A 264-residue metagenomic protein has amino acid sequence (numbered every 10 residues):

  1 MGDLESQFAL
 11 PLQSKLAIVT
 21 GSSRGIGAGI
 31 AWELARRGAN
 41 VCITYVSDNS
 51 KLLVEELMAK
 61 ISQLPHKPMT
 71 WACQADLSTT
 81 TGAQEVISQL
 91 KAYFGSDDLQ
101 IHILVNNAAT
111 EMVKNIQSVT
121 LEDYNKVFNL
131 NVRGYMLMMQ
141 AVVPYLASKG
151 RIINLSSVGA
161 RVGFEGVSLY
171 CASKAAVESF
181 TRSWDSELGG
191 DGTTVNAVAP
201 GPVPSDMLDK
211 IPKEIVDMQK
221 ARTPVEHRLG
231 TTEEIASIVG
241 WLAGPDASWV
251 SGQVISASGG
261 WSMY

Functional and structural regions predicted by a protein language model:
G2-F8, V162, R222, G240 (+1 more regions): Short C-terminal tail/terminal secondary-structure segment of NAD(P)H-dependent dehydrogenase/reductase domains
L16, S23-G25: Conserved glycine-rich cofactor-binding loop
N115-I116, T120-K126, L208, Q219-K220: Substrate-binding pocket helix/loop in short-chain dehydrogenase/reductase
M139, S173: Active-site helix of classical SDR
P144, S186-G190, S248: Alpha-helical segment proximal to the catalytic Tyr-Lys
S157: Residue(s) in the substrate-gating loop at a strand-loop-helix junction that position the organic substrate next
P224-I235: A conserved structural motif in NAD(P)-dependent oxidoreductases
